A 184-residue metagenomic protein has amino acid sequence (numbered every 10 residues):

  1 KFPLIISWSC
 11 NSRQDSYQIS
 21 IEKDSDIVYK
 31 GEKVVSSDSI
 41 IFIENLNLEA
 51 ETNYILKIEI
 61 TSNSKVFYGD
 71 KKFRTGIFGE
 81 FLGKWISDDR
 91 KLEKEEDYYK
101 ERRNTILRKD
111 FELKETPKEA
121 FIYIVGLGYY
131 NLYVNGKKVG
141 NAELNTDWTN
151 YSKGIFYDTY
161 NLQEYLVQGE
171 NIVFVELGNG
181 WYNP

Functional and structural regions predicted by a protein language model:
F2-I6, K118-A120: Structural beta-strand segments of beta-rich domains
I6-C10, I124: Aromatic/hydrophobic beta-strand junction motif of beta-rich domains
Q14-N53, N63, F67: Recognizes extended acidic, P/S/T-rich segments that occur within or adjacent to Ig-like beta-sandwich modules
K30-K33, E44-L46, E96-Y99, K109 (+2 more regions): Beta-strand-rich interaction surfaces with strong enrichment in secreted/lumenal proteins
V34-D38, N47-E51, K100-R102, E115 (+2 more regions): Surface-exposed coil/turn segments at beta-strand junctions on protein surfaces, enriched
N53-I55, S62, G76-G79, L107-P184: Accessory beta-strand-rich segments of carbohydrate-active enzymes
K65-T75: Extracellular fibronectin type III
F73-E96: Low-complexity, Pro/Ser/Thr- and charge-rich linker/hinge segments at domain boundaries
